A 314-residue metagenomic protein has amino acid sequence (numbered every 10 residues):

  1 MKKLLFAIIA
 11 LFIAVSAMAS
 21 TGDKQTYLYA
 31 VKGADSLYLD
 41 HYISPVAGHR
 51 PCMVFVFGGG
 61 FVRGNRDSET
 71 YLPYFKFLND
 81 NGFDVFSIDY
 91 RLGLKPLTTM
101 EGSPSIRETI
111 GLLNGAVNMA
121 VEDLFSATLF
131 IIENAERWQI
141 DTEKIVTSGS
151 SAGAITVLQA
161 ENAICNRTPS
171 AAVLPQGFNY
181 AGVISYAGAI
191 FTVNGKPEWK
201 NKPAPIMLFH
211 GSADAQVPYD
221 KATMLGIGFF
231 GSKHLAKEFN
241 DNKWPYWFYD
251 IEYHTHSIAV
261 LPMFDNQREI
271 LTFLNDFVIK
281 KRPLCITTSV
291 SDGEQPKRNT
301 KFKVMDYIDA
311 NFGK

Functional and structural regions predicted by a protein language model:
A19-G48: N-terminal cap/lid segment of alpha/beta-hydrolase-fold proteins
H49-G60: Short beta-strand element of the alpha/beta-hydrolase
N65-R66, Y90-V117: Cap/lid segment of the alpha/beta-hydrolase catalytic domain
R66-I88, K95-L97: Short amphipathic alpha-helix adjacent to the substrate-entry channel of hydrolases
P104-E136: Alpha/beta-hydrolase active-site loop
T128-K202, I308: Primarily recognizes the serine-hydrolase "nucleophile elbow" in alpha/beta-hydrolase and SGNH/GDSL folds
A171-K243: The feature captures the conserved acid-bearing segment of alpha/beta-hydrolase catalytic domains
N240-K314: C-terminal catalytic histidine-bearing segment of alpha/beta-hydrolase fold enzymes
